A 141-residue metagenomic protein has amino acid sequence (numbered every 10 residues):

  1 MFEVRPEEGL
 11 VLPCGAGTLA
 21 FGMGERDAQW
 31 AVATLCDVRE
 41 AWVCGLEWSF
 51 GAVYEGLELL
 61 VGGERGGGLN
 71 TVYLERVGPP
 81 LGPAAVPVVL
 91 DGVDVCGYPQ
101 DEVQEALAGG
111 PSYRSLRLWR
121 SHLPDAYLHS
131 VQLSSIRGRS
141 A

Functional and structural regions predicted by a protein language model:
M1-A141: Short helix/turn-capping signatures at newly exposed starts of structured segments
